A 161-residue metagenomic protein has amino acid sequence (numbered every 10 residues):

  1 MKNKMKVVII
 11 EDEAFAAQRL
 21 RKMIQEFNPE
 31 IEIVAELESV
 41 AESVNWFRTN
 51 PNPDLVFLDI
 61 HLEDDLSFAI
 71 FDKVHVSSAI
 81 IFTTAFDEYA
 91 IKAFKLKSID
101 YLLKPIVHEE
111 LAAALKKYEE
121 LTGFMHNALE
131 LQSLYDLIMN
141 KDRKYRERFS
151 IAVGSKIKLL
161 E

Functional and structural regions predicted by a protein language model:
M1-K6: Non-catalytic signal-transmission and effector/linker regions of two-component phosphorelay proteins
V7, I33-V34, I80: Hydrophobic/aromatic residues located in beta-strands of well-ordered beta-sheets within soluble catalytic
E11: Conserved acidic carboxylate
A14-Q18, A90: Charged phosphotransfer/docking patches of two-component systems
Q18-E26: Charged docking surfaces used in two-component/phosphorelay signaling
E26, E42-W46, P53-Y135: CheY-like receiver
E30-V40, W46: Short hydrophobic/Thr-rich beta-strand motif most characteristic of the beta2 strand and flanking loop of CheY-like
E120-E161: Conserved binding/recognition cores within well-folded domains
